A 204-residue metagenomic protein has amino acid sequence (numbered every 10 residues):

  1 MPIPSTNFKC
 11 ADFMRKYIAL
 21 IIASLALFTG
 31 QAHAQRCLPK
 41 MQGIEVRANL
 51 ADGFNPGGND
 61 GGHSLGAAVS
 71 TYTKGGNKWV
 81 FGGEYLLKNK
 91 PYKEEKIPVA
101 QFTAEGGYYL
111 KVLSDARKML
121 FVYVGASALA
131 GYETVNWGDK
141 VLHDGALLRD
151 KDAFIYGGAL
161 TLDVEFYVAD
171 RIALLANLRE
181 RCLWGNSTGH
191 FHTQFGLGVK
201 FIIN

Functional and structural regions predicted by a protein language model:
M1-M41: Cleavable N-terminal export/targeting peptides
H33-K88, K200-N204: Short glycine/proline- and aromatic-enriched beta-strand/turn motifs that initiate or cap beta-hairpins
A34-Q42, K74-G76, L113-V122, V168-I172: Short loop/turn motifs that connect adjacent beta-strands in outer-membrane beta-barrel proteins
K40-I44, N59-L65, K96-A104, L120 (+2 more regions): Residues that define the transmembrane beta-barrel architecture of outer-membrane proteins
Q42-A48, G83-K90, G138-D144, A173-R179: Flexible, solvent-exposed coil segments and beta strand-coil junctions, predominantly the extracellular/periplasmic
D52-N55, K90-I97, D144-D150, C182-N186: Extracellular loop and loop/strand-boundary signature of outer-membrane beta-barrel proteins
A68-H143, F201-N204: Gram-negative (and chloroplast) outer-membrane scaffold detector with strong preference for beta-barrel transmembrane
K88, D163-N204: Predominantly the C-terminal beta-signal and adjacent terminal strand-loop region of outer-membrane beta-barrel
